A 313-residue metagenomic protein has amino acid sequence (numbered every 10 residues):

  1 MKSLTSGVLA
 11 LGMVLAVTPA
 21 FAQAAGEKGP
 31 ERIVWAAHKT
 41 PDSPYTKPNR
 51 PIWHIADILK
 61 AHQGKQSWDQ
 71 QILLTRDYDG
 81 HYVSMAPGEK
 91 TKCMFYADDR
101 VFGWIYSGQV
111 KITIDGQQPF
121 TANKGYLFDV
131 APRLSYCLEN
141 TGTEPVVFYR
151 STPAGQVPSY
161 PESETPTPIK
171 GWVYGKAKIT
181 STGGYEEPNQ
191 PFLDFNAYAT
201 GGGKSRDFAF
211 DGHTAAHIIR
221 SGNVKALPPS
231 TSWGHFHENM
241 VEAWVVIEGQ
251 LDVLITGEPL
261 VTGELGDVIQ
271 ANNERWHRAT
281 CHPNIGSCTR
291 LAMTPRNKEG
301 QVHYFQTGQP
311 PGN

Functional and structural regions predicted by a protein language model:
M1-V8: Bacterial N-terminal signal peptides that target proteins for export
V8-A16: Bacterial N-terminal signal peptides
T18-A22: Sec/Tat signal peptide C-region and signal peptidase I cleavage site
Q23-D79, K92-C93, P158-S221, A226 (+2 more regions): A short, N-terminal "cap"/entry segment at the start of jelly-roll beta-barrel domains of the cupin/DSBH fold
Q70-I72, T91-A97, I114, E139-N140 (+5 more regions): Short histidine-centered beta-strand/loop micro-motifs that create catalytic or ligand/metal-coordination sites
S84-M85, F95-I112, F236-V253: Short, conserved beta-strand element in jelly-roll/cupin
G116-P132, G257-E274: Short acidic-glycine-tyrosine-enriched beta hairpin
P132-P158, N273-Q301: Ligand-binding loop in jelly-roll beta-barrel domains
